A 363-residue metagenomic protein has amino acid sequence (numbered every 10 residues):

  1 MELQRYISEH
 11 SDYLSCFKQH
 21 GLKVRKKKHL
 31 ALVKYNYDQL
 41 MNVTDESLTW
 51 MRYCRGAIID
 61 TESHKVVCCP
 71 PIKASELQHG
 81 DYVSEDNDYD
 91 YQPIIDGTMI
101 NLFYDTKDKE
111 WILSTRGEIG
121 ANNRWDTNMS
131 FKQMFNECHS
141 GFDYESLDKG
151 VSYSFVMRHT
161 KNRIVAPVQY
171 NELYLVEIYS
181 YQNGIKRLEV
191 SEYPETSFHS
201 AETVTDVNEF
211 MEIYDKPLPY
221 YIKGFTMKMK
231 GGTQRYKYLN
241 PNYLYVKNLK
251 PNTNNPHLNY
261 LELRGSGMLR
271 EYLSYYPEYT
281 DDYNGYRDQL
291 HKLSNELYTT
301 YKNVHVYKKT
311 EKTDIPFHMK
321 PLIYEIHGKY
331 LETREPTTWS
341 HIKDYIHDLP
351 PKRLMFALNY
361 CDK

Functional and structural regions predicted by a protein language model:
M1-K363: Core nucleotide-handling region used for phosphoryl-transfer chemistry
